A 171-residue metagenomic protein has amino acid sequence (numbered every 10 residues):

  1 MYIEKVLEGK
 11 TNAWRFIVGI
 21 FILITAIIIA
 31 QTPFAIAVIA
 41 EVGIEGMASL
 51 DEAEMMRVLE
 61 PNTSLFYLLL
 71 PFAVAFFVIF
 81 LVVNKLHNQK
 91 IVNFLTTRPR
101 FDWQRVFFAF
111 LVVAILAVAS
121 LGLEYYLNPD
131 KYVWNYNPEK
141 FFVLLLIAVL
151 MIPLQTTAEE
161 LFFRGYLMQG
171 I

Functional and structural regions predicted by a protein language model:
M1-K90: N-terminal, membrane-interfacial amphipathic/helix-forming hydrophobic leader that caps and precedes the first
A30-Q31, I79, H87-N88, L116 (+3 more regions): Alpha-helical transmembrane segments of polytopic integral membrane proteins, especially the permease/helical cores
M56-E60, Y67, I91-A158, M168: Juxtamembrane helix-loop-helix connectors linking adjacent transmembrane helices in multi-pass membrane enzymes
A73-F77, A114, F162: Residue-level signal for the membrane-embedded core of alpha-helical transmembrane segments, especially mid-helix
V82-V83, L123, I171: Broad structural signal for hydrophobic residues in well-ordered alpha-helices, predominantly aliphatic
F163-I171: Helix-loop-helix connectors at the membrane interface of multi-pass transporters/channels
